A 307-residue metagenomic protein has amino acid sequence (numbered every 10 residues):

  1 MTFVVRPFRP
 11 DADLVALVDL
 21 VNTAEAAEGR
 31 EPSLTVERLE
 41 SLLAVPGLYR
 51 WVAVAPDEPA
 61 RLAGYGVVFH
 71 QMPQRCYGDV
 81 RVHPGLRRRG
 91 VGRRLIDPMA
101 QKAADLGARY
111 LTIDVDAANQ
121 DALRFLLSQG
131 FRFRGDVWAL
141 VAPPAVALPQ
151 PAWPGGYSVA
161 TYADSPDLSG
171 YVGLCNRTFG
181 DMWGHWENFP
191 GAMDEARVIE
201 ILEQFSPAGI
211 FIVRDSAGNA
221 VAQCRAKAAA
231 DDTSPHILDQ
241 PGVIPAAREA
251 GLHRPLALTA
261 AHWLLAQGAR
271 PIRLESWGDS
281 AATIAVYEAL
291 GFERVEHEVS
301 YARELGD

Functional and structural regions predicted by a protein language model:
M1-R38, V54, R61, A152-F189: Short amphipathic alpha-helix that is part of the acyltransferase structural core
D11-L14, V21-A117, V221-H236: Conserved donor-binding loop and adjoining core beta-sheet/short helix segment in diverse acyl/aminoacyl transferases
E58-G64, D121, R134, P207 (+3 more regions): Glycine-rich acetyl-CoA-binding "A-motif" of GNAT/NAT acetyltransferases
H70-R75, H83-Y157, A163, E298-R303: Acyl-donor-binding surface of acyltransferase catalytic domains
V82, P241-V243, S276: Hydrophobic adenine-recognition pocket in adenosine-nucleotide-binding enzymes
R88-Q101, V243, E249-A266, A285-A289: Conserved acetyl-CoA-binding loop-helix of GNAT-fold acetyltransferases
Q129-L148, L258-D307: Active-site/acyl-donor-binding loops of N-acyltransferases
G180-A229: Phosphate-binding active sites in nucleotide-utilizing proteins
